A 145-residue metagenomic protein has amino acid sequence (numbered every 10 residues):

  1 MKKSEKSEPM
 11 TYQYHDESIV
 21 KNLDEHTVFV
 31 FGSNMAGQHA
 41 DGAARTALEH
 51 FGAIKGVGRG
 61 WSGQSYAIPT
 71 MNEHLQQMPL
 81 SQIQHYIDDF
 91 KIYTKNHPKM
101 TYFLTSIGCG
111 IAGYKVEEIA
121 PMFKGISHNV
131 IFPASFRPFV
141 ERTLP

Functional and structural regions predicted by a protein language model:
M1-P145: Macrodomain-like recognition of ADP-ribose-binding/processing modules
